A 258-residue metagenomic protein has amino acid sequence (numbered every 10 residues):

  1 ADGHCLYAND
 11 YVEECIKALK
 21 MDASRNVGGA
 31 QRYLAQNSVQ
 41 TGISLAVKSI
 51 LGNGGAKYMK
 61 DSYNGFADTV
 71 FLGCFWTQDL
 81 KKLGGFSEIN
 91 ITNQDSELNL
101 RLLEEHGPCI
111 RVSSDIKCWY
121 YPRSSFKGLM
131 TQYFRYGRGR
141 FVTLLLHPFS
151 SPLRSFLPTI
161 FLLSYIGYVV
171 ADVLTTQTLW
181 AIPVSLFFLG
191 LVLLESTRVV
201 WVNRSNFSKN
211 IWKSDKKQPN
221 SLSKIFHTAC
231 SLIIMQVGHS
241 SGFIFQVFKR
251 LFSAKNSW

Functional and structural regions predicted by a protein language model:
A1, C5-Y11, F75, Q94 (+1 more regions): Hydrophobic/aromatic residue at the end of a short beta strand that borders the catalytic acidic motif
A1-H4, G28, S87: Active-site acidic Asp-centered loop
L6-L45, P108-V112, I116-Y121: Conserved donor NDP-sugar-binding/catalytic core segment of glycosyltransferases
L19, A35, S87-S151: Catalytic donor/gating beta->alpha subdomain of glycosyltransferases that bind UDP-sugars
G29-Q36, S44-L72, K81, F141 (+1 more regions): Short, flexible, basic/aromatic active-site loop/helix in glycosyltransferases
S62-T92, E104-E105: Conserved nucleotide-sugar donor-binding catalytic segment
S151-T159: Select subsegments of transmembrane alpha-helices in polytopic membrane proteins, especially boundary-proximal
F161-K255: Membrane-embedded multi-pass helical conduit in multi-pass membrane proteins, especially envelope-biosynthetic
